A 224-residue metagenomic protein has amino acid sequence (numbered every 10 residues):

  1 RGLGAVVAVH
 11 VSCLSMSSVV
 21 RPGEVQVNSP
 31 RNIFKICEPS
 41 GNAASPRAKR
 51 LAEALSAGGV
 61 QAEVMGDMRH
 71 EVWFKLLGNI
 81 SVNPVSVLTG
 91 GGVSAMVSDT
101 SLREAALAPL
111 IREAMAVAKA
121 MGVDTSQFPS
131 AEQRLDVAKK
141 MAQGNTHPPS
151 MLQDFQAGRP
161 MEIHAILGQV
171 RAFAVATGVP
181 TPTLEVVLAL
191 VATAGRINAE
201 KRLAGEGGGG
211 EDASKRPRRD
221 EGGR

Functional and structural regions predicted by a protein language model:
R1-K75: Rossmann-fold dinucleotide-binding core
S18, S29, V72, S86 (+4 more regions): Solvent-exposed, flexible loop/coil residues
G23-E38, T89-D99, H147-Q156: Helix-loop-beta segment of a Rossmann-like dinucleotide-binding subdomain
V25-S29, I80-V82, E200-K201: Short, hinge-like loop/turn segments at secondary-structure boundaries
K49, M96-V97, E104-R224: NAD(P)-dependent Rossmann-like dehydrogenase/reductase catalytic/cofactor-binding core
G58, P84-L88, A194: A short secondary-structure junction motif
Q61-M65, L88, A95-M96, Q127: Short, structured loop/turn "capping" segments at alpha-beta junctions
R69-V97, L102-M115, A142: Active-site-proximal catalytic alpha-helix in oxidoreductases
